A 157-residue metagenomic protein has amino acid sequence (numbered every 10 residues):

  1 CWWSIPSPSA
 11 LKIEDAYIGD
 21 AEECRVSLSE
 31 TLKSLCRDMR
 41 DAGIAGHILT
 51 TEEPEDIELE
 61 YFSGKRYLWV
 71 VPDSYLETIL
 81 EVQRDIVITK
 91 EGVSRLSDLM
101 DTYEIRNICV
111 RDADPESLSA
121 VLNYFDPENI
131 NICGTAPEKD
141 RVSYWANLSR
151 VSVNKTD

Functional and structural regions predicted by a protein language model:
C1-D157: Domain-level signal for soluble alpha/beta catalytic cores
